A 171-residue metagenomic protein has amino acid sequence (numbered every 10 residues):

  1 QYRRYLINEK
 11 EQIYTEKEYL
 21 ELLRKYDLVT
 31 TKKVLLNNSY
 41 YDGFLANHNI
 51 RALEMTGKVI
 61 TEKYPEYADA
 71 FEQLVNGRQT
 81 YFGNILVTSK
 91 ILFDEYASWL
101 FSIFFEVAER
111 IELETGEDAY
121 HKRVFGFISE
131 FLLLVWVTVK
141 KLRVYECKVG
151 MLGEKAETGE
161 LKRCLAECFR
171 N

Functional and structural regions predicted by a protein language model:
Q1-N171: ER/Golgi luminal nucleotide-sugar-dependent glycosyltransferases, focusing on the catalytic module
